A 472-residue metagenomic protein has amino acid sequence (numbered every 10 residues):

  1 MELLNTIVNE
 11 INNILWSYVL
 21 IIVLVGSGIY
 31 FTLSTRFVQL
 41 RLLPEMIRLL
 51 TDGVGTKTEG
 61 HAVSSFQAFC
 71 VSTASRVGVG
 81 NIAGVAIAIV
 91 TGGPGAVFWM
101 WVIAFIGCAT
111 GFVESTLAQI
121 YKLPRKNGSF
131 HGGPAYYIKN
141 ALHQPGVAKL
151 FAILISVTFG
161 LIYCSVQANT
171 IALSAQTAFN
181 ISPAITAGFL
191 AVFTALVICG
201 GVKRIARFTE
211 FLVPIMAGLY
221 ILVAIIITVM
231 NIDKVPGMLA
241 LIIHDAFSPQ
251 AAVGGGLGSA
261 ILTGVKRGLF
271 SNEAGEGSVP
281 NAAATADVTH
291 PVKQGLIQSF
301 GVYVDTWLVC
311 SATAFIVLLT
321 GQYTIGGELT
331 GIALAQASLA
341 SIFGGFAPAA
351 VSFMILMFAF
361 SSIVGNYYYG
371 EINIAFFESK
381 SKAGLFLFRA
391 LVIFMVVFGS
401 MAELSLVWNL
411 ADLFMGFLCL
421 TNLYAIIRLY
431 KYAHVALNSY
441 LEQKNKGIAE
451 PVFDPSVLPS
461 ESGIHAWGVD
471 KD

Functional and structural regions predicted by a protein language model:
M1-V79, I89-A96, R428-D472: N-terminal alpha-helical transmembrane segments of multi-pass membrane transport and channel/translocase proteins
L4, S34-Q39, G80-V85, L161-A172 (+5 more regions): Transmembrane helix-loop junctions in multi-pass membrane proteins
N9-R48, V90-G128, V304-A312, L413-L423: Extracellular loop-to-transmembrane helix junctions
V23-Y30, S34-I47, N169-A175, I181-N231 (+3 more regions): Membrane-interface loop-to-helix entry segments
S27-T32, I103-G128, P134-I198, M354-I363: Helix-loop-helix module between adjacent transmembrane segments
F37-S64, I87-I89, G93-V97, A109-L142 (+3 more regions): Flexible loop linkers connecting adjacent transmembrane helices in multi-pass alpha-helical membrane transporters
K57-T91, L117-A135, K139, G256-Y303: Alpha-helical membrane segments and immediately flanking helix-loop junctions that form or couple to the substrate/ion
E114-K122, V223-L241, P249, G255 (+2 more regions): Extracellular/periplasmic helix-exit of transmembrane alpha-helices
